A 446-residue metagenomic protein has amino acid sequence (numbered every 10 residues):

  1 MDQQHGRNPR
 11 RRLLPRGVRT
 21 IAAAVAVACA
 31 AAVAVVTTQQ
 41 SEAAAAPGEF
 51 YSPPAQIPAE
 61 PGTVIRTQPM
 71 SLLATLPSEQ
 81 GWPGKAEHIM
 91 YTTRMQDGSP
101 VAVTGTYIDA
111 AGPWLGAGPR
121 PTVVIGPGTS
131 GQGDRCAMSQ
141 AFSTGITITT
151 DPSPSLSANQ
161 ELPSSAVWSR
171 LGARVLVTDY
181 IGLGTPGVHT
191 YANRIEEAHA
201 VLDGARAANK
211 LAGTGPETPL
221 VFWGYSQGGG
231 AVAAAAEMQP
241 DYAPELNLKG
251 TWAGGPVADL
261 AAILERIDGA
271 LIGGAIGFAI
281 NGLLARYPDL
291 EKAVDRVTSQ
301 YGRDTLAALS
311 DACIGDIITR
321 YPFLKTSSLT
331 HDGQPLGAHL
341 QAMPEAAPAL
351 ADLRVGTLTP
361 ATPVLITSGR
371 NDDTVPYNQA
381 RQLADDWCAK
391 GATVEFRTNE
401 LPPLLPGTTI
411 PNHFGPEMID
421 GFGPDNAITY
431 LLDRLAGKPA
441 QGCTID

Functional and structural regions predicted by a protein language model:
Q39-W114, G118: Catalytic-loop region of hydrolases
Q96-T104, I108-L171: Short, surface-exposed "cap/lid" segments of acyl-processing enzymes
R170, Y191-A212: Alpha/beta-hydrolase active-site loop
R206-I276: Primarily recognizes the serine-hydrolase "nucleophile elbow" in alpha/beta-hydrolase and SGNH/GDSL folds
V257-T357: Accessory cap/linker subdomain of secreted extracellular hydrolases
A347-P348, A389-D446: C-terminal catalytic histidine-bearing segment of alpha/beta-hydrolase fold enzymes
P360, L365-D372: Short beta-strand/loop motif that positions the catalytic acidic residue of the alpha/beta-hydrolase fold
T362-P363, P376-W387: Short alpha-helix in the alpha/beta-hydrolase fold that links the catalytic acid
